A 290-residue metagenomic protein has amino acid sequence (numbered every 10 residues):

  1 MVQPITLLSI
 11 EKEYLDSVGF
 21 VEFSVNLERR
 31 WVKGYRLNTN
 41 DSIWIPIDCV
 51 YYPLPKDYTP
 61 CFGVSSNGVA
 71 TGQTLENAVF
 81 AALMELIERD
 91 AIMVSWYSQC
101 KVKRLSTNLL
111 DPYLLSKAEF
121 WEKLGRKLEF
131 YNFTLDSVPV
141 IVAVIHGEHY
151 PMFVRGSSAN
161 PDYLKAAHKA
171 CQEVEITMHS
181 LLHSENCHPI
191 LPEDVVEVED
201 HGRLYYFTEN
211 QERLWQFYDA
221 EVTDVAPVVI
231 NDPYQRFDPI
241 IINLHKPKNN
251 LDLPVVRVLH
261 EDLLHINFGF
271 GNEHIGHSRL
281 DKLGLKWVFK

Functional and structural regions predicted by a protein language model:
M1-K290: Helix-biased "structured C-terminal domain" signature
